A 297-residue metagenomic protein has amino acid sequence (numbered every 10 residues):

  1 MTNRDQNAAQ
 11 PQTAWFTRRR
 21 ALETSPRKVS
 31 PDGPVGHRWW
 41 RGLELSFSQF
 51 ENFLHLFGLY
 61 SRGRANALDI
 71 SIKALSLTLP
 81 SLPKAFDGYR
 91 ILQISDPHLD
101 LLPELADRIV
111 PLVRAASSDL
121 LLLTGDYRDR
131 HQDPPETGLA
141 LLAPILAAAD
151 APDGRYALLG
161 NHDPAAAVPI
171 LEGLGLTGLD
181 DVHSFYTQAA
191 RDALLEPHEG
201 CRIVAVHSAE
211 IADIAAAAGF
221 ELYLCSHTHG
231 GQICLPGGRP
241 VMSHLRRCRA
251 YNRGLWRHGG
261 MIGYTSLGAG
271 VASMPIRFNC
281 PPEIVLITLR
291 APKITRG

Functional and structural regions predicted by a protein language model:
M1-R90: Acidic, histidine-bearing metal-coordination/catalytic regions of metal-dependent phosphoesterases
R62-N66, Q93-D107, R128-T137, G237-C248 (+1 more regions): Acidic/histidine-rich helix-loop elements that form or flank divalent-metal/phosphate-binding sites at the catalytic
I70, L79-I91, E172-G178, S184 (+2 more regions): Beta-strand-turn-beta hairpins that frame and shape the catalytic cleft of phosphate-ester-processing enzymes
L92-S95, L120-D126, G154-N161, L179-D180 (+3 more regions): Active-site neighborhood of phospho(di)ester-bond hydrolases with catalytic His/Asp-centered motifs
L99, D129, P164, S184 (+2 more regions): Short, glycine/acidic-enriched loop or turn micro-motifs at the edges of active sites
P103-V182: Core catalytic region of metal-dependent phosphoesterases/phosphodiesterases, especially metallo-beta-lactamase-like
A165-V206, A212-I214, A218, M274-R277: Binuclear metal-dependent hydrolase catalytic cores centered on His/Asp/Glu-rich metal-binding motifs
A209-T288, P292-I294: Conserved beta-sheet core of the metallophosphoesterase superfamily
